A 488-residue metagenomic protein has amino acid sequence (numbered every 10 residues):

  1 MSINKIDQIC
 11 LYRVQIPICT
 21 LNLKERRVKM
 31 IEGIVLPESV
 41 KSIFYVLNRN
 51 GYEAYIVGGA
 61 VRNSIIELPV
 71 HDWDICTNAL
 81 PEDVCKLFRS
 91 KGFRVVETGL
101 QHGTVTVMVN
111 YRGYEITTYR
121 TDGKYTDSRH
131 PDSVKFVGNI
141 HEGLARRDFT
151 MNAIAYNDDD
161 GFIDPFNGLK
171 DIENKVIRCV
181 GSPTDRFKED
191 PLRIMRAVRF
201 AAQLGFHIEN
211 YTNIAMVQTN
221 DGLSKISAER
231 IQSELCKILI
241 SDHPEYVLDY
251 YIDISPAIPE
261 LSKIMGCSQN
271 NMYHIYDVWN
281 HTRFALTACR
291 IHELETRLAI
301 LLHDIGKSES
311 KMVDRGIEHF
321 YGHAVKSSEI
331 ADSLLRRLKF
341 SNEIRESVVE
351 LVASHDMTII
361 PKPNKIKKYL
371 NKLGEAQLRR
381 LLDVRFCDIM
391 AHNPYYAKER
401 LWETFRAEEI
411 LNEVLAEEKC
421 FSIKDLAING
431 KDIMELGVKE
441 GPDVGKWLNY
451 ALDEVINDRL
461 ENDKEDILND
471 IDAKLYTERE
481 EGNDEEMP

Functional and structural regions predicted by a protein language model:
S2-P488: Catalytic cores of the polymerase beta-like nucleotidyltransferase superfamily and closely associated nucleotide
